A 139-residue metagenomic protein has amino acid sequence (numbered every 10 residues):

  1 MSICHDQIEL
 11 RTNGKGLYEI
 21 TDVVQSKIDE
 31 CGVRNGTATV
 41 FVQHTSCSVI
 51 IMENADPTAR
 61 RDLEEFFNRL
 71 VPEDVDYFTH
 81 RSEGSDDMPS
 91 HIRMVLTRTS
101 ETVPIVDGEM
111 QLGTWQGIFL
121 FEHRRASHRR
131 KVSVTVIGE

Functional and structural regions predicted by a protein language model:
M1-E139: Active-site histidine-anchored catalytic micro-motif
